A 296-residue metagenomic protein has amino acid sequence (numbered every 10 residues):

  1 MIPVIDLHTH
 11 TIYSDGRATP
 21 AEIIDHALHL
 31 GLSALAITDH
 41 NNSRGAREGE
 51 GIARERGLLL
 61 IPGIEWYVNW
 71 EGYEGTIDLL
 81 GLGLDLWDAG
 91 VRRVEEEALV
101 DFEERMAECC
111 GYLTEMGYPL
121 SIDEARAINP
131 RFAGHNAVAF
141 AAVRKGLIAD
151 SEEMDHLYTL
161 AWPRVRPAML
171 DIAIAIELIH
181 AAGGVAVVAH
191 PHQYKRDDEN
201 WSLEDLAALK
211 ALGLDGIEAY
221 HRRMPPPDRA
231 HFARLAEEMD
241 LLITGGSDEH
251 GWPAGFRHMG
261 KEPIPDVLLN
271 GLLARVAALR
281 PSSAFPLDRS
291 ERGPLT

Functional and structural regions predicted by a protein language model:
M1-T76, H156-T159, R164, L170-D171 (+2 more regions): An N-terminally biased module of ancient metal coordination in phosphate/nucleic-acid-related enzymes
T9, A18, R44, G81 (+2 more regions): Low-complexity, compositionally biased segments
I52-A208, V267-L287, P294-T296: Extended substrate/RNA-proximal surfaces in nucleic-acid metabolism proteins
R222-T296: C-terminal appended segment following the main domain
